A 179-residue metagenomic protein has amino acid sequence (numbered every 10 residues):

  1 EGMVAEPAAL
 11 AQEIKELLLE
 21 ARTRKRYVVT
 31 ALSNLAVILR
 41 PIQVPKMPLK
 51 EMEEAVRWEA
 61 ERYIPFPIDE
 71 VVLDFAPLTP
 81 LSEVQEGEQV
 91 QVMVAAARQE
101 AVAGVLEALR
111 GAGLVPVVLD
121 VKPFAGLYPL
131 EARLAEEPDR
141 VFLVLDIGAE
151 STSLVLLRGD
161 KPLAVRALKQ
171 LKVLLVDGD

Functional and structural regions predicted by a protein language model:
E1, R26-A31, E131-A164: Gly/Thr-rich phosphate-binding beta-strand-loop-beta motif of the actin/hexokinase/Hsp70
E1-V4, Q43-M47, D160-D179: Short glycine-rich, Thr/Ser-proximal phosphate-binding strand/loop in the N-terminal lobe of ATP-dependent enzymes
V4-A5, A9, E13, Y27-L134: Active-site neighborhood for divalent-cation/phosphate handling
I14-T23: Short amphipathic alpha-helices and their capping/turn segments at secondary-structure boundaries
R22, E86, D146-G148: Solvent-exposed loop and beta-edge segments used for protein-protein assembly and interaction
T23, L114, L163: Structured loop/turn residues at beta-strand edges in well-structured enzyme cores
S33, A97, L157-G159, L171: Generic beta-structure capping elements
P123, A149, K169-K172: Glycine-rich beta-alpha junction loops
